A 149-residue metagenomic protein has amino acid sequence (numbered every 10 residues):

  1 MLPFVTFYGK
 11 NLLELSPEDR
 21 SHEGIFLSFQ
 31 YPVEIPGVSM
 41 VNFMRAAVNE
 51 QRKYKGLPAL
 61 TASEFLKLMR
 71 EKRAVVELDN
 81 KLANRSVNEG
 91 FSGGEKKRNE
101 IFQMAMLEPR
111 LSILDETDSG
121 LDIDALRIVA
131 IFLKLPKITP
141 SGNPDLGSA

Functional and structural regions predicted by a protein language model:
M1-K10, S39, A130: Extended, folded domain segments that form the structural surfaces/walls around functional sites
F4-R20, N88: ABC ATPase NBD Q-loop/coupling interface
S21-Q30, G142-P144: ABC nucleotide-binding domain signature
Q30-I35, S148-A149: Catalytic "switch" loops of ABC-type ATPases
V33-L111: ABC-family P-loop ATPase nucleotide-binding domains
E108, I128-A149: Conserved catalytic loops of ABC-family nucleotide-binding domains
I113-T117, D124: Walker B catalytic motif
